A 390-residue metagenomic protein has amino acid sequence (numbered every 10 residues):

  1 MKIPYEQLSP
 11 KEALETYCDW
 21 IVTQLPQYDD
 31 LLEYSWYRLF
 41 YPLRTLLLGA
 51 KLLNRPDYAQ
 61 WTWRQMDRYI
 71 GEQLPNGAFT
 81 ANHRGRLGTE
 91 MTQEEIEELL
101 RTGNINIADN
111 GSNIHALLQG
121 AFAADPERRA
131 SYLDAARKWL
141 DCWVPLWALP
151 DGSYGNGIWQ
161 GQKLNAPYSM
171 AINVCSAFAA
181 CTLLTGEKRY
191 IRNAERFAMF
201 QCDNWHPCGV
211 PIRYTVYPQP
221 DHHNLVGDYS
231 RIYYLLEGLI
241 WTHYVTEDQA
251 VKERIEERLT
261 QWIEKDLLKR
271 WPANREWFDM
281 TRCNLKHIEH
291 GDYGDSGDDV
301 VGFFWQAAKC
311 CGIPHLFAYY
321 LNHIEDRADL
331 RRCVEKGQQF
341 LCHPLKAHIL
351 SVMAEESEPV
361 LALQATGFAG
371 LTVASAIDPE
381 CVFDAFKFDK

Functional and structural regions predicted by a protein language model:
M1-K390: Glycan-recognition and catalytic cores of secretory/periplasmic carbohydrate-active enzymes
